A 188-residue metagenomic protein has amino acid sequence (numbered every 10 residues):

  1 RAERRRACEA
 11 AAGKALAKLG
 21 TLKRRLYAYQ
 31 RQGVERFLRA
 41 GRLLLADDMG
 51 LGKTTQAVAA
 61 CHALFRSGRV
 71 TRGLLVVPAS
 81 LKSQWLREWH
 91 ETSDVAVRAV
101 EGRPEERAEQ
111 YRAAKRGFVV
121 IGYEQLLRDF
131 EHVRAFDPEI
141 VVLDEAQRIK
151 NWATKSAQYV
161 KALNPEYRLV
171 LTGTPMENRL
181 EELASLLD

Functional and structural regions predicted by a protein language model:
R1-L43, R87, V95, A113-V119 (+3 more regions): Charged, low-complexity
L44-L51, Q56-E88, E166-Y167: Conserved SF1/SF2 helicase motif Ia
M49, E166-L180: Conserved helicase ATPase motor motifs in RecA-like P-loop NTPase domains
G50, E124-L127, Q147-K150, T174-P175: Catalytic acidic motif of RecA-like/P-loop NTPases
V70-T71, V95-A96, D137-P138, N164-Y167 (+1 more regions): Short glycine-/polar-rich loops that comprise or flank the Walker A/P-loop and associated switch/sensor motifs
S80-P104: Conserved helix-turn-beta segment of the N-terminal RecA-like "Helicase ATP-binding" lobe in SF1/SF2 helicases
R134-L171: SF2 helicase catalytic motif II
Y159, T174-D188: Short regulatory helix/loop adjacent to the ATP-binding pocket of P-loop NTPases
